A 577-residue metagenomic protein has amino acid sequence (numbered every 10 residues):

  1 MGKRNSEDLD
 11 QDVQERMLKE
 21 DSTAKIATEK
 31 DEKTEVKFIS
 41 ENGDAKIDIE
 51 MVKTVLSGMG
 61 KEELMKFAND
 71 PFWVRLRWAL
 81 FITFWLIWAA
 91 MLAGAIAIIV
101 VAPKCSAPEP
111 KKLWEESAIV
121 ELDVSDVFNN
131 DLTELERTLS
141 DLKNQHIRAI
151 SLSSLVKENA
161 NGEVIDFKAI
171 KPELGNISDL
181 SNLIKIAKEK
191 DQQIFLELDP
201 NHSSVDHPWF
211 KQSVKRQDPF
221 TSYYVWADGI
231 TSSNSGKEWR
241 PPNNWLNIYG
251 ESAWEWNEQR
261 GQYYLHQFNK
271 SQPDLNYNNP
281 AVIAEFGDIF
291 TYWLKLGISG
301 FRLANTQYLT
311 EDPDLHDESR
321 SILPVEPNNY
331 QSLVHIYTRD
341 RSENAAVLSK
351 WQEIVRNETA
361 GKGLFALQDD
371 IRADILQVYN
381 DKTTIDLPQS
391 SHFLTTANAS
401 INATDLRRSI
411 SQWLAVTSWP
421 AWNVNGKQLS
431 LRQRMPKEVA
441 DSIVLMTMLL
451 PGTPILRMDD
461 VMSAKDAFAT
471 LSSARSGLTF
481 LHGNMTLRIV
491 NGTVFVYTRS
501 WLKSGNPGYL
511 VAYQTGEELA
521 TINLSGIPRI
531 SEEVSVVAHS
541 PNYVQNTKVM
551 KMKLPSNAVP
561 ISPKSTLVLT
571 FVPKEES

Functional and structural regions predicted by a protein language model:
G2-T291, K295, Q307-K382, Q514: Acidic/aromatic-lined carbohydrate-recognition and catalytic surfaces of CAZymes acting on diverse glycans
I150-L152, F301-L303, I455-L456: Hydrophobic residues within beta-strands of alpha/beta enzymes
I184-A187, V355-N357, L414, T447 (+1 more regions): A short acidic-Thr-Gly-centered motif at the start of a beta-strand
Q217-T221, Y330-L456: Glycan-recognition surfaces
G361-D374, R457-Y509: Glycan-recognition and catalytic regions of carbohydrate-active enzymes
T515-S531: Surface-exposed beta-strand/loop patches in extracellular or lumenal glycoproteins
R529-N546: Short aromatic-acidic-glycine turn motif
T547-S577: C-terminal beta-strand-rich structural cap/linker in extracellular carbohydrate-active enzymes
